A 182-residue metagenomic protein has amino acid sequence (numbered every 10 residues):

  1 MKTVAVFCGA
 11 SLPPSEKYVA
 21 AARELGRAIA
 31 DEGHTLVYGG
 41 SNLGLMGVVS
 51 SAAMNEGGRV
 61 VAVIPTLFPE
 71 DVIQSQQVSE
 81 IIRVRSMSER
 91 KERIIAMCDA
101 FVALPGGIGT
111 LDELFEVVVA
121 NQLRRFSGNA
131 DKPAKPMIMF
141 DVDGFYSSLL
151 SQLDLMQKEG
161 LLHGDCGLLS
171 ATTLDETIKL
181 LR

Functional and structural regions predicted by a protein language model:
M1-M97, F126-A134, M139-R182: A cross-family phosphate/adenosyl-ligand binding-site feature
E89-F126, I138: Active-site/ligand-binding-proximal alpha/beta "capping" segment
